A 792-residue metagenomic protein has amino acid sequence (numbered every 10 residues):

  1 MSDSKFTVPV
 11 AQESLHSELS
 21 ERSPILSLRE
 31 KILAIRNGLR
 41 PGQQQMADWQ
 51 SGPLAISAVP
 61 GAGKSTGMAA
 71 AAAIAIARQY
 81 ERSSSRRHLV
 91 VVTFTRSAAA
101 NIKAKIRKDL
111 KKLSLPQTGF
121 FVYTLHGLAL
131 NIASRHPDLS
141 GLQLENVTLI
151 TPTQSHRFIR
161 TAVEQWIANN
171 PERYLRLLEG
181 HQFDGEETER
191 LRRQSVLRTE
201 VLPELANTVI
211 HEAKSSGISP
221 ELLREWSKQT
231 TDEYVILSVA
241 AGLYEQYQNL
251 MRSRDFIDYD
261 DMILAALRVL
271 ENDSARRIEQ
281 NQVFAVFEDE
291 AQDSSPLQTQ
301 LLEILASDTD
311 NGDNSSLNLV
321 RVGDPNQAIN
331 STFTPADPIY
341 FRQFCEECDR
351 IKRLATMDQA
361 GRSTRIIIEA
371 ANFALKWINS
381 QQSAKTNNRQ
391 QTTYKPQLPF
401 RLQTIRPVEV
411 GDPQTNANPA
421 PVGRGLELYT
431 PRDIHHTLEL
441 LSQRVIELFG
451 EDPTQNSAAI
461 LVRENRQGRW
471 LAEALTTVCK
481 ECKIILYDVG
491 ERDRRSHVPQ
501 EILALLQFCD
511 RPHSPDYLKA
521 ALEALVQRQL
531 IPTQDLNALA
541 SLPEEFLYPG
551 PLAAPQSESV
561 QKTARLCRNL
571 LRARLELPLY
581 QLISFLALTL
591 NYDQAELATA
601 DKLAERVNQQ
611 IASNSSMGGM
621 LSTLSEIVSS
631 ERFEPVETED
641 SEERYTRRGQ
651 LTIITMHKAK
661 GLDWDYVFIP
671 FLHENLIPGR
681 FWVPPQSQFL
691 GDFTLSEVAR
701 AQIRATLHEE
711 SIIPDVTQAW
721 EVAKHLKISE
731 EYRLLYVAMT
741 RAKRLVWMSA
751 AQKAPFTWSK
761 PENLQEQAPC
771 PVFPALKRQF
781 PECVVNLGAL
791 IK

Functional and structural regions predicted by a protein language model:
S2-L15, S23-N101, Q292, P296-D516 (+3 more regions): Conserved motor-region signature of P-loop NTPase helicases/translocases
S57, R86-V201, R342-Q343, K352: Conserved P-loop NTPase-based nucleic-acid remodeling module centered on helicase motor cores
V122, H126-A129, V235-A285, S295-L305 (+3 more regions): Conserved helicase/translocase P-loop NTPase motor core
P152-L250, F546-L577: Coupling/switch/interface segments within P-loop NTPase motor domains and analogous charged loops in nucleic-acid
E189, Q194, P203-E204, V209-E212 (+9 more regions): Polyanion-engaging groove/track-forming segments
V286-F287, V667: Hydrophobic positions in the central parallel beta-sheet of the AAA+
L506-L745, S749-K753, T757-S759, A775: Conserved helicase C-terminal RecA-like lobe
P685, K753-K792: Long, charged, helix-prone linker segments
